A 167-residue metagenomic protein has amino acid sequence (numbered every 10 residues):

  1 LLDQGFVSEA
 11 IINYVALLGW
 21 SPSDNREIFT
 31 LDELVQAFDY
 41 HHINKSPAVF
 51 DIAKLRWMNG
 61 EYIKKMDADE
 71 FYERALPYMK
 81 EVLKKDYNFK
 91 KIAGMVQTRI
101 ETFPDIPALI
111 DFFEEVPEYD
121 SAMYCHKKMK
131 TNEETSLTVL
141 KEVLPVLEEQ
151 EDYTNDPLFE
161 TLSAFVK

Functional and structural regions predicted by a protein language model:
L1-I63, P77, E134, E160 (+1 more regions): Alpha-helical recognition segments enriched in aromatics with Gly/Pro capping that present substrate-recognition
A68-V166: Small-residue-rich helix-loop
